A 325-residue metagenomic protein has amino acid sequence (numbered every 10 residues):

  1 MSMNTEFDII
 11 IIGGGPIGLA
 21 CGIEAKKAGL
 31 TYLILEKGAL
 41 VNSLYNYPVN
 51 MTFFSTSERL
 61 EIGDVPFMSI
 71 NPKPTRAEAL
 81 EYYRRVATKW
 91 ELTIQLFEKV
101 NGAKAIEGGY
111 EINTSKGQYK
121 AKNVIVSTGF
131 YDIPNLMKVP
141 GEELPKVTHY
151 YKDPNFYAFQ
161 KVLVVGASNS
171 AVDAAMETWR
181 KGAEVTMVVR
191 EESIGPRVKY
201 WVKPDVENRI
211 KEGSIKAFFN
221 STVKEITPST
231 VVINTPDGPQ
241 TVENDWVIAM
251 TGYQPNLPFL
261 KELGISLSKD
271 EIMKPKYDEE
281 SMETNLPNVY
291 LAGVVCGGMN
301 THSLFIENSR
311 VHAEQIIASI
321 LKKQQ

Functional and structural regions predicted by a protein language model:
S2-I12, K27, N42, N46 (+7 more regions): FAD-binding core/adjacent interface of flavoenzyme oxidoreductases
N4-E6, I11-K37, Y150-I194, E280-Q325: Rossmann-like dinucleotide/flavin-binding elements
G14-L92, V172, M176-Y200, K269: Beta1-alpha1 glycine-rich phosphate/pyrophosphate-binding loop at the start of Rossmann-like nucleotide-binding domains
C21, A105, N135-M137, A174-A175 (+3 more regions): Short glycine-/acidic-enriched loop or helix-start segments at secondary-structure transitions that form or flank
A25, Y47-M51, G109, K138-E142 (+5 more regions): Short, glycine/charged-enriched secondary-structure capping and boundary segments
E61-V65, V124, G293-G297: A short small-residue
I94-E98, G102-I106, I112, Y119 (+1 more regions): A Rossmann-like FAD-binding core segment of flavoenzymes
